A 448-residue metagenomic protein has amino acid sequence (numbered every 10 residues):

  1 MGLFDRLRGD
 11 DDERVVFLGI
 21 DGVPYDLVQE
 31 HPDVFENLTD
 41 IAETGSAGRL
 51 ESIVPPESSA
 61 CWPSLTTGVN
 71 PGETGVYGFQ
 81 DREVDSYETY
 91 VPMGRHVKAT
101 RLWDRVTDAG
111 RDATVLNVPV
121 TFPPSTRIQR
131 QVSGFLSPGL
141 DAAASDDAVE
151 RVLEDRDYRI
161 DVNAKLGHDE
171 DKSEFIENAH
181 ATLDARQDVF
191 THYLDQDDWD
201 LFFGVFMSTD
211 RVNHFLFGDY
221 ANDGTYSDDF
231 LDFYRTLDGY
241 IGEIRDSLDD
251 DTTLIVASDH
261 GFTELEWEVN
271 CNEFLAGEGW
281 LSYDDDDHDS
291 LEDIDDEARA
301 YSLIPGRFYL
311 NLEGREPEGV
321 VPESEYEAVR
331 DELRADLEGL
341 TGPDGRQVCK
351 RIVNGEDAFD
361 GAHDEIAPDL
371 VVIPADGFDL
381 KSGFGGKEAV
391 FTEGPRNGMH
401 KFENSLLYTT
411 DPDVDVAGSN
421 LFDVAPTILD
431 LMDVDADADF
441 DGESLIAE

Functional and structural regions predicted by a protein language model:
M1-D12, A143-I176, V189, Y240 (+5 more regions): Haloarchaeal acidic low-complexity proteome signature biased toward cell-envelope/secretome components but also
M1-R49, P56: Active-site-proximal N-terminal segment of extracellular/periplasmic enzymes that hydrolyze or transfer
D12-V28, I41, L65, V106 (+7 more regions): Beta-strand elements within well-structured catalytic alpha/beta cores of enzymes that handle phosphate/sulfate esters
N70-D223, R299-A300, G306-G319, E332 (+1 more regions): His/Asp/Glu-rich, glycine-adjacent segments that coordinate divalent cations and/or stabilize oxyanion chemistry on
F79-T107, E243-F378: Secreted, luminal/periplasmic, and some membrane-associated catalytic domains that remodel anionic oxygen-ester
F215-L216, D223-D246, V390: Extended hydrophobic/aromatic segments used for targeting, binding, or gating
A276-L281, S290-V320, V390-T427, L431: Substrate-binding rim/cap in mid-to-C-terminal beta-strand-loop elements of soluble/periplasmic
L370-V371, D376-N397: Short, His- and charge-rich active-site/binding loops that engage polyanionic ligands
